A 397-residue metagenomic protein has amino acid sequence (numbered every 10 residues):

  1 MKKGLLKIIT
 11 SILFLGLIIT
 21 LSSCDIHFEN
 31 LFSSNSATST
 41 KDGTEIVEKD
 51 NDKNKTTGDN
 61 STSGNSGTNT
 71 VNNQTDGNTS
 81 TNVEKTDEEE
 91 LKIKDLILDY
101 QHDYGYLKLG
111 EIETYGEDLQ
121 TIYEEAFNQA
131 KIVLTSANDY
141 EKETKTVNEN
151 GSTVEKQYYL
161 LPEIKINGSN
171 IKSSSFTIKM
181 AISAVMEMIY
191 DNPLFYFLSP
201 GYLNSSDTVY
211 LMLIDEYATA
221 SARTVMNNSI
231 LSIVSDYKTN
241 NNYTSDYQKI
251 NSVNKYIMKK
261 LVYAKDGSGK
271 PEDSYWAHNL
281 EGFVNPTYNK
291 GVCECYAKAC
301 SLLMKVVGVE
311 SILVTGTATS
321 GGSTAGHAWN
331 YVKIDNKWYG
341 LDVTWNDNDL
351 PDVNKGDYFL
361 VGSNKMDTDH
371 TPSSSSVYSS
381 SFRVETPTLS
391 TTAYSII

Functional and structural regions predicted by a protein language model:
K2-H27: Sec-dependent N-terminal signal peptides of Gram-positive bacterial secreted proteins and lipoproteins
T20-T244, T371-I397: N-terminal accessory/pre-domain segments preceding catalytic cores
L31, K265-G269, D342: Short, solvent-exposed loop/turn and secondary-structure capping segments
S174, F283-Y296: A short, highly charged nucleic-acid-interacting micro-segment common to nuclease and nuclease-linked defense proteins
A220-P286: Secondary-structure boundary elements
S221, T287-G291, T315: Alpha-helix capping and helix-loop boundary segments enriched in small/acidic/polar residues
C295-M366: Hydrophobic/aromatic-rich core segments of domains that either
